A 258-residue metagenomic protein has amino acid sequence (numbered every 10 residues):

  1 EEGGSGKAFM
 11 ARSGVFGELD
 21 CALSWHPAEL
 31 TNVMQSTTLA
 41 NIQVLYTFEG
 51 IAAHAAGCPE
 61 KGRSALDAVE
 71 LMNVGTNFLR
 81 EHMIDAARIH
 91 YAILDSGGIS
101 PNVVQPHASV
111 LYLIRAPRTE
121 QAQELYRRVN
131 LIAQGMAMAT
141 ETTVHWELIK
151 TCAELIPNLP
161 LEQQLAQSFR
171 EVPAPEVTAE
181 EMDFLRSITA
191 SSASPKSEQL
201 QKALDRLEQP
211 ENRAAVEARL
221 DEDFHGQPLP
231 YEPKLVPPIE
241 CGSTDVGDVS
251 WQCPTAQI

Functional and structural regions predicted by a protein language model:
E1-H107, R115: Histidine/acidic-residue-rich, glycine-tolerant segments that coordinate divalent metal ions
E70-I258: Metal-dependent amide/peptide-bond hydrolase catalytic core, centered on the "pita-bread" metallohydrolase fold
